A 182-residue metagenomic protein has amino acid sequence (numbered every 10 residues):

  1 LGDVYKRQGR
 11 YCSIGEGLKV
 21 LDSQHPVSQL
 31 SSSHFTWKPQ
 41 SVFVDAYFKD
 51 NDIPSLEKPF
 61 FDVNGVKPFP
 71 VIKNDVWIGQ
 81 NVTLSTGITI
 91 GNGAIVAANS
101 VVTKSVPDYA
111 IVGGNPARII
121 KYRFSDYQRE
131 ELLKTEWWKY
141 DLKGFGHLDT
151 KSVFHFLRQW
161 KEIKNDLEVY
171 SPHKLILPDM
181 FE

Functional and structural regions predicted by a protein language model:
L1-Y5, G15: Short, small-residue-biased leader/transition segments that mark boundaries at the very start of proteins
S13-F43: Glycine-rich, small/polar surface segments that engage phosphate groups of diverse ligands
D22-S23, T86-G87, K104-S105: A short acidic/small-residue loop/turn micro-motif
F35-L84, P116-E182: C-terminal segments of enzyme domains that contribute to small-molecule binding surfaces
I90-G91, K104-G113, Y122: Short conserved catalytic/interaction loops centered on acidic-Pro-aromatic/His motifs
V96, G114: Conserved G/P- and acidic residue-centered "switch" motifs that form tight phosphate/ATP-binding loops in soluble
S100, K104, D108-A110, R118 (+1 more regions): Glycine-centered loop/turn positions within well-structured domains that cap or flank conserved ligand/cofactor-binding
